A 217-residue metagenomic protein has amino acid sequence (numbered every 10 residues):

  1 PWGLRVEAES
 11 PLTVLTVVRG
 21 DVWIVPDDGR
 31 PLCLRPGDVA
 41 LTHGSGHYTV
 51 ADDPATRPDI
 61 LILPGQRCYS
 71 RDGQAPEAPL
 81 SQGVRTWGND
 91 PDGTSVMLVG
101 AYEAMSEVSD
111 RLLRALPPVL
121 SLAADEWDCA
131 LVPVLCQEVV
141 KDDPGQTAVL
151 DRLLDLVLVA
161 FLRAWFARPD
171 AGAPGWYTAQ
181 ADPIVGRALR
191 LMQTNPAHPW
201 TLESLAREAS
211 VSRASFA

Functional and structural regions predicted by a protein language model:
P1-W2, W23, W87, W165 (+2 more regions): Tryptophan-centered motif/residue detector
W2, D170-W176, A217: Short, Lys/Arg-enriched N-terminal segment that forms or immediately precedes the first helix of a structured domain
W2-L113, P117: N-terminal regulatory/effector-sensing and dimerization cores that precede helix-turn-helix DNA-binding domains
E9-L12, R152, L156-V157, P183: Aromatic- and histidine-enriched alpha-helix N-cap/loop-to-helix transition segments that scaffold the rims
G20, D53, E138-K141, N195: Generic structural signal for alpha-helix termini and adjacent loop/cap motifs
D72-L156, A160-W165, P169, A173 (+1 more regions): Amphipathic alpha-helical segments enriched in hydrophobic/aromatic residues interleaved with Lys/Arg
E126, T178-P183: Short helix-capping and inter-helix turn/linker motifs at the boundaries of alpha-helical repeat units
L156, A160-F166, A181-D182, R187-A217: Basic/polar phosphate-binding segments, predominantly the helix-turn-helix DNA-binding elements of transcriptional
